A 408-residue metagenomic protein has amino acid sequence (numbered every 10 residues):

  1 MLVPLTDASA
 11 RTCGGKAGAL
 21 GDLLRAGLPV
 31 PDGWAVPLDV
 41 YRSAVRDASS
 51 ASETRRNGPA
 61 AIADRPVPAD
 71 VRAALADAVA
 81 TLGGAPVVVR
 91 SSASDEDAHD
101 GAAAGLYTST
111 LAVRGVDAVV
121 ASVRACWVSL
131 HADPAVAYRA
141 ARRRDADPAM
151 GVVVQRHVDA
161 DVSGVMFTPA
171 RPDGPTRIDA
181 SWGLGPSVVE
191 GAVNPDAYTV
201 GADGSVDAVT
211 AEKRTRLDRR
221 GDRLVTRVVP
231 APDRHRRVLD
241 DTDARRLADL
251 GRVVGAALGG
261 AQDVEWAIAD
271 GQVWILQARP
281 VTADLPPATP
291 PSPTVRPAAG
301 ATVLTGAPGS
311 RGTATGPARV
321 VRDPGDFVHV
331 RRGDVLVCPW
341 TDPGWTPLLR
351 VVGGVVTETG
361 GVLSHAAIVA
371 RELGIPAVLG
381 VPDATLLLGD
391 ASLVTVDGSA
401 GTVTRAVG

Functional and structural regions predicted by a protein language model:
M1-V153, A160-V162, T242, G255 (+7 more regions): N-terminal beta-alpha lobe that positions the nucleotide/phosphoryl donor in ATP/NTP-coupled carboxylate activation
G105, A256-D284: Conserved metal-phosphate-binding beta-hairpin within the catalytic cores of diverse ATP-dependent phosphoryl-transfer
T108, R156, V165-L184, A278-A283: Short beta-strand elements
P175-T176, V206, V273, V403: Hydrophobic "anchor" residues
A180-A261: Conserved catalytic alpha/beta cores of large enzymes that bind or transform nucleotide phosphates and polynucleotides
S187-E190, T282-P293: A short, polar/charged loop-to-alpha-helix boundary motif
P280-L285, T313-D334, P339-G408: Acidic, glycine-rich flexible loop/linker segments
